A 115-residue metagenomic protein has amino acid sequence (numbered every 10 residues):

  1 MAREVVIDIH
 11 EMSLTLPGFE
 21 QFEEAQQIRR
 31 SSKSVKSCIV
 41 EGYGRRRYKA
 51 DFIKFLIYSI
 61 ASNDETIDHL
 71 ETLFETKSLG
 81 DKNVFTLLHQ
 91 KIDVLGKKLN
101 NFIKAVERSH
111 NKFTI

Functional and structural regions predicted by a protein language model:
M1-I115: Amphipathic alpha-helical assembly/interaction segments
